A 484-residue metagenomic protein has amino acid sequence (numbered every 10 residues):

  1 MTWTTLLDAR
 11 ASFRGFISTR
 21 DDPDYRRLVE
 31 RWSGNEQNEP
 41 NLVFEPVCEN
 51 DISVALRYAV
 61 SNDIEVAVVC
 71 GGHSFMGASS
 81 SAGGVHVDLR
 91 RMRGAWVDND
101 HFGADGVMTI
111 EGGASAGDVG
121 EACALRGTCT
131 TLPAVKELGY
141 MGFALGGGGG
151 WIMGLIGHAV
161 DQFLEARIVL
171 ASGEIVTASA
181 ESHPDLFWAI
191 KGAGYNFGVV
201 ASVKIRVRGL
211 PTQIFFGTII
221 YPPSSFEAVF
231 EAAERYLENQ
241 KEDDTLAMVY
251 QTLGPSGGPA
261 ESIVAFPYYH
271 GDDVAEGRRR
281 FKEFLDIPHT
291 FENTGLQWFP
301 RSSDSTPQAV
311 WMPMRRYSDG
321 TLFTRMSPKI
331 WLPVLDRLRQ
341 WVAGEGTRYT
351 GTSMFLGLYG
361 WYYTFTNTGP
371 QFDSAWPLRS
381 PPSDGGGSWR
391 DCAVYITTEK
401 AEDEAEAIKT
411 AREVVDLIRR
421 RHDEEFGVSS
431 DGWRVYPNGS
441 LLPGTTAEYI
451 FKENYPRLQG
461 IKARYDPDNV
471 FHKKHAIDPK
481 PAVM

Functional and structural regions predicted by a protein language model:
M1-M484: Soluble FAD-dependent oxygen oxidases
